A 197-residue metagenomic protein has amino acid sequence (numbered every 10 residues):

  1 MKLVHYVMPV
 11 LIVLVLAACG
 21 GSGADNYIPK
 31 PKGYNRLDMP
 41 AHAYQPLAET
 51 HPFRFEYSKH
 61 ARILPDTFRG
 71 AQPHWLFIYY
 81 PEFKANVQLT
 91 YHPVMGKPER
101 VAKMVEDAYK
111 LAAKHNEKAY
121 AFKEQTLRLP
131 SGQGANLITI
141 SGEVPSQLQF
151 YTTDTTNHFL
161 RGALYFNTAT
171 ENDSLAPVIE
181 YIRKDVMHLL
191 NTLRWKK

Functional and structural regions predicted by a protein language model:
M1-M8: Bacterial N-terminal signal peptides that target proteins for export
L3, A18-A85, G96-K103, K118-T126 (+3 more regions): N-terminal targeting sequences that direct proteins away from the cytosol to non-cytosolic compartments
M8-A17: Bacterial N-terminal signal peptides
L14, F55, N157: Structured loop/turn residues at beta-strand edges in well-structured enzyme cores
V105-R161: Signature of long, low-cysteine stretches enriched in small and polar/charged residues
